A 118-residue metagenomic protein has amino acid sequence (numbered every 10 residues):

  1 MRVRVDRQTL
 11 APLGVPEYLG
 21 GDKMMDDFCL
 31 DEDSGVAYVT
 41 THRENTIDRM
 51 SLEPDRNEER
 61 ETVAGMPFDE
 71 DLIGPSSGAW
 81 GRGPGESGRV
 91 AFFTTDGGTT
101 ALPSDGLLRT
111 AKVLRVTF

Functional and structural regions predicted by a protein language model:
M1-R2, N45-D48, T99-A101, V113: Structural signal for beta-propeller blades
R2-A11, R49-N57, V116-F118: Short loop/turn segments immediately following beta-strands, especially the blade-tip and inter-blade linker loops
A11-G20, E59-F68: A short beta-strand motif characteristic of beta-propeller blades
E17-Y38, F68-R89: Beta-rich, blade/repeat-based domains predominating in secreted/periplasmic proteins but also intracellular
V39-T40, F93: Conserved beta-strand element within WD40/beta-propeller blades
H42, L52, G83, D96-G98: Short loop/turn segments immediately following the C-termini of beta-strands
H42-R43, L102-R109: Short, solvent-exposed loop/turn segments at conserved positions within beta-propeller repeat blades
L107-F118: Beta-propeller blade signature
